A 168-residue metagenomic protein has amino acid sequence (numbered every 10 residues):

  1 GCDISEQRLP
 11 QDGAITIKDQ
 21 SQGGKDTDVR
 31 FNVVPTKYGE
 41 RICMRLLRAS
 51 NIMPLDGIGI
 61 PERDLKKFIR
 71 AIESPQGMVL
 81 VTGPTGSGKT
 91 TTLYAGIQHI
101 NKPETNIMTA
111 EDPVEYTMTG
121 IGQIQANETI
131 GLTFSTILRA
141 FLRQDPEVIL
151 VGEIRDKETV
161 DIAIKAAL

Functional and structural regions predicted by a protein language model:
G1-S87: N-terminal "pre-motor" subdomain/linker immediately upstream of P-loop NTPase catalytic cores
I69-V79, T90-L168: Switch/coupling sub-region of P-loop NTPases
